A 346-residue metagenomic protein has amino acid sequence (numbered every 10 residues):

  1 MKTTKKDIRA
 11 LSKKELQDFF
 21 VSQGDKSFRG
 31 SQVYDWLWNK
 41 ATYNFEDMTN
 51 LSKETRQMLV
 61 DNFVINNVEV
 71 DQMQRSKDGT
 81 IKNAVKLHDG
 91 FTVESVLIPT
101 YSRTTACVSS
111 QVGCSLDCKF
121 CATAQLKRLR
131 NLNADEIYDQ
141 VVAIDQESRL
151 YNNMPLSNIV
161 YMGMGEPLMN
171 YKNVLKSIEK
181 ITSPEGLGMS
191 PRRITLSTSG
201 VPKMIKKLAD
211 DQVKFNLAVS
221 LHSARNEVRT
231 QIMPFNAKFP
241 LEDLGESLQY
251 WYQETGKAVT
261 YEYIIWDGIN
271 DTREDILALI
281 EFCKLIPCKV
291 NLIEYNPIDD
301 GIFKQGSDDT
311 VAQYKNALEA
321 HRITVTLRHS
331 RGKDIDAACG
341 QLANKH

Functional and structural regions predicted by a protein language model:
M1-T92, Q249-K257, I265-H346: Auxiliary Fe-S-binding modules of radical SAM enzymes
R75, H88, I98-T100, G186: Short polar/acidic secondary-structure junctions
S76, S109-S110, S197, S220: Short linear Ser/Thr-Pro motifs
I81, V93, T104-V108, L116 (+1 more regions): Generic beta-strand structural signal
L97-I98, N173: Residue-level structural signal for beta-strand termini and adjacent loop
P99-V142: Canonical Radical SAM [4Fe-4S] cluster-binding loop centered on the CxxxCxxC motif and its immediate flanking residues
D145-H321: Conserved AdoMet/S-adenosylmethionine-binding subsite of the radical SAM
